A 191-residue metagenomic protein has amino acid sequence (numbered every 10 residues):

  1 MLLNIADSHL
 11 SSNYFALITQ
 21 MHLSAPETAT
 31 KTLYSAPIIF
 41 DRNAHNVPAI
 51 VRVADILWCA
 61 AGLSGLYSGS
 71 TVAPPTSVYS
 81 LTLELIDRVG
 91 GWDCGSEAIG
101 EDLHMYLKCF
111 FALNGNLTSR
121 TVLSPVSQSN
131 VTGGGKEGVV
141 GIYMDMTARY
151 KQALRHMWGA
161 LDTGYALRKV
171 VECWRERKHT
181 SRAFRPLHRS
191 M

Functional and structural regions predicted by a protein language model:
M1, Y106-L107: Short, conserved alpha-helix that lines the donor NDP-sugar binding/gating region of sugar-transfer enzymes
M1-S11: Short beta-strand-to-loop acidic/aromatic patch adjacent to the donor-nucleotide binding site
S11, R175-R182: A short, hydrophobic/aromatic-rich structural module that often spans a beta strand with its adjoining loop
Y14-I99, H104, F110-N114, T121-Y165: Long helical/loop segments within the catalytic core of UDP-sugar-dependent glycosyltransferases, especially the large
L113-G115, S181-R182: Short alpha-helix boundary/capping motifs
W158, L167-R175: Long, charge-rich alpha-helical interaction segments
T180-M191: Alpha-helical bilayer-embedded segments of polytopic membrane proteins, i.e., transmembrane/intramembrane helices
